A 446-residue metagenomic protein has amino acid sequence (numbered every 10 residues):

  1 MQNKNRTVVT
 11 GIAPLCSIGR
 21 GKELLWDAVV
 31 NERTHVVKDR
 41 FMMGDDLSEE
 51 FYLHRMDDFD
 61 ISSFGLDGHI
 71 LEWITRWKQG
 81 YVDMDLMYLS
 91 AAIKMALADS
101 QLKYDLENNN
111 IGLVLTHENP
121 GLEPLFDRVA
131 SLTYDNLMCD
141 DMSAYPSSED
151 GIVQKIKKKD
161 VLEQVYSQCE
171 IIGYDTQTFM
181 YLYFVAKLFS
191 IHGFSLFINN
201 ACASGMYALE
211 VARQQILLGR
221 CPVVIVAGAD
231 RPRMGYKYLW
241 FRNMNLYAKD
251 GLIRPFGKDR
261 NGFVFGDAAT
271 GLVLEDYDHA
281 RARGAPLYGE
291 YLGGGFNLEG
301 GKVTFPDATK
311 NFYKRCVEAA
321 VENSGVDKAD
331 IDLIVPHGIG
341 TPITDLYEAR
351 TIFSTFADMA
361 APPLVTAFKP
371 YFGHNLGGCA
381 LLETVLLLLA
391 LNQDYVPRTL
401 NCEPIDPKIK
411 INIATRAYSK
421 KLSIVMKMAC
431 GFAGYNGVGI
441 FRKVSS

Functional and structural regions predicted by a protein language model:
M1-K78, Y134-L137, A280-E290, V385-L400 (+2 more regions): ACP-dependent fatty acid/polyketide chain-elongation machinery
N5-T10, E23, D27, R33-K38 (+3 more regions): Condensing-enzyme catalytic core mediating Claisen C-C bond formation in acyl metabolism
E23, L71-A91, M138-G151, C169-D175 (+5 more regions): Active-site pocket-shaping loop/turn-to-helix segments
K38, M142-V153, E210, Q214 (+2 more regions): Glycine-/small-residue-rich "gating" segment that lines the acyl/pantetheine channel and substrate pocket
K38-M43, R220-M244, K249-F256, R260-N261 (+3 more regions): Acyl-CoA/ACP chain-elongation machinery
F41-K103, L115-E118, L122-D127, A144-D160 (+1 more regions): A glycine- and small-residue-enriched flexible loop/hinge segment at structural boundaries
L89-K103, T178-L182, A186-F189, S195-D230 (+4 more regions): Active-site-proximal alpha-helical scaffold in enzymes
P120-L196, Y236-Y238, T344-D358: Active-site-proximal gating segment of KS-fold condensing enzymes and close homologs
